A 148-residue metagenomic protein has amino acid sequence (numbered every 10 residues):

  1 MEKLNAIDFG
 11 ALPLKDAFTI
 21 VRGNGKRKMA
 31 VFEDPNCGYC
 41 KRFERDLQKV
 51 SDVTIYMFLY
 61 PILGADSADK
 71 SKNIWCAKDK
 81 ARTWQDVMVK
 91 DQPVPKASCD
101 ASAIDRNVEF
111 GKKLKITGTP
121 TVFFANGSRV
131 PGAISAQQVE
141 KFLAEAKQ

Functional and structural regions predicted by a protein language model:
M1-D69, D86-V89, K96-G118, E140-Q148: Extracytoplasmic thiol/disulfide redox context detector
K70-D86: Acidic, Ser/Thr-rich peripheral helices and adjacent loops at domain boundaries
I74, G111, G118-P131: A short, hydrophobic beta-strand/beta-hairpin element that forms part of a small beta-sheet core
A77-K78, K90-V94: Short loop/turn hinge sites at secondary-structure boundaries
